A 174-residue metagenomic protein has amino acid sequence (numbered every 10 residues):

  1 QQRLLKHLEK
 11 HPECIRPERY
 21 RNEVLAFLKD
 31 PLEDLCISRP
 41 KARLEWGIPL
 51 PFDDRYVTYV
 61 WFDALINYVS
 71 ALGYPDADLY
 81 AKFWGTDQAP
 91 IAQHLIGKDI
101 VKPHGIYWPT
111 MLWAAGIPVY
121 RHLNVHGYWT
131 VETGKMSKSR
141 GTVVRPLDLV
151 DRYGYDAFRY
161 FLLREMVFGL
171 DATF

Functional and structural regions predicted by a protein language model:
Q1-F174: Structured secondary-structure scaffolds
